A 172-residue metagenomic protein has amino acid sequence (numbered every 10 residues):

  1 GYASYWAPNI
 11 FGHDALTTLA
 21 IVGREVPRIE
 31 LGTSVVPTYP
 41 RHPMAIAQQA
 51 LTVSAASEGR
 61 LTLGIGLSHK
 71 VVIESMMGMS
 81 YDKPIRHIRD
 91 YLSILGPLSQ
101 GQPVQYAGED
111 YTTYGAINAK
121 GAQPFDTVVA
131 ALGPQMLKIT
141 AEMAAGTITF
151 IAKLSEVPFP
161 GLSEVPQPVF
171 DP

Functional and structural regions predicted by a protein language model:
Y2-P172: Active-site-adjacent structural elements that line small-molecule/cofactor binding pockets in enzymes
